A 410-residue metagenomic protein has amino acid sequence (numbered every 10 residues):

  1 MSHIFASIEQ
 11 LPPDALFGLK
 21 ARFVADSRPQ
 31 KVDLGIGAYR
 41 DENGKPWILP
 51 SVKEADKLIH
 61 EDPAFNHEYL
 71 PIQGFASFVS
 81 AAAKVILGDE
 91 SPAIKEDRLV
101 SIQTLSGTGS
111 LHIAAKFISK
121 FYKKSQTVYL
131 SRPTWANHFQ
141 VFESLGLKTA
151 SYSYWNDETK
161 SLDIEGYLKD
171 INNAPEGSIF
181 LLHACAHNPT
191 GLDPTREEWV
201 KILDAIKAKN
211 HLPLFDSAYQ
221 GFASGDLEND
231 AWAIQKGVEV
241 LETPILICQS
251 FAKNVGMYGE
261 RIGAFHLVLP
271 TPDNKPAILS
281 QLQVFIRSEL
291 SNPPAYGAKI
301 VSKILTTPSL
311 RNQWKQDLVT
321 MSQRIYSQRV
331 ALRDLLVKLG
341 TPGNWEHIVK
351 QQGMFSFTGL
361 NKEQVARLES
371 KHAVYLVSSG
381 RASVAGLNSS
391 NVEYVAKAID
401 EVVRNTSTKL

Functional and structural regions predicted by a protein language model:
M1-I4, T406-L410: Basic/polar N-terminal segments that are highly enriched at the extreme N-terminus, encompassing both cleavable
S2-G74, A81-K84, S288, P294 (+1 more regions): N-terminal "arm"/small-domain region of PLP-dependent enzymes with the aminotransferase-like
L34, T149, P213-L214, I245 (+1 more regions): Hydrophobic beta-strand scaffold residues
L58-I59, A64-K209, Q220-F222, E228-V240 (+2 more regions): Conserved core of the PLP fold type I
D97-R98, I348-G353, V377-G380: Short Gly/Ser/Thr- and Asp/Glu-enriched loop/turn motifs at secondary-structure junctions
E239-Q316: Conserved core segment of the aminotransferase class I/II
Q313-K371: Conserved PLP-binding catalytic core of the aspartate aminotransferase-like
